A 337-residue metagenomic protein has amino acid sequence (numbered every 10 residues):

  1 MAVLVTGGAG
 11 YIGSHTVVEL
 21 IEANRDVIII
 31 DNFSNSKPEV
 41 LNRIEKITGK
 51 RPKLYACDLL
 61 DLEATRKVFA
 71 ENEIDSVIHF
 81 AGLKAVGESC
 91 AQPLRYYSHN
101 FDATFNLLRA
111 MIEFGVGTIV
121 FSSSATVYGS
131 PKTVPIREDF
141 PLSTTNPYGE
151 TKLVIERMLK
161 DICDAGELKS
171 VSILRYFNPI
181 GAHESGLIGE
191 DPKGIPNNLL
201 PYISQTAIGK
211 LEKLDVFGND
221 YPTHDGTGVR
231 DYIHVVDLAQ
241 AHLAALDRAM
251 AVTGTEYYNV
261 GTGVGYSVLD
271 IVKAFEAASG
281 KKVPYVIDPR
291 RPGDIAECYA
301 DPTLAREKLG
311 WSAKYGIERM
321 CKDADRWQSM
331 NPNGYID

Functional and structural regions predicted by a protein language model:
M1-A182: N-terminal Rossmann-like NAD(P)+-binding domain of SDR-like oxidoreductases, especially those catalyzing
Y11-V17, V40, V86, T133 (+10 more regions): Short, electropositive, low-hydrophobicity segments enriched in small/polar residues
N32, I112, E190-I195, S312: A general boundary/transition motif marking the beginning of the first structured unit of a protein
P38, E167, N178-N198, G209-R230: Short, flexible, glycine-rich and Lys/Arg-enriched loop motifs at helix boundaries that contact anionic partners
L60, K84, Y96, I195 (+3 more regions): Glycosyltransferase donor-binding loop in the core domain
Y97, T145-L153, G189-N197, P201 (+1 more regions): Short-chain dehydrogenase/reductase
L200, Q205-D337: C-terminal substrate-binding subdomain of Rossmann-fold SDR/epimerase-dehydratase oxidoreductases
